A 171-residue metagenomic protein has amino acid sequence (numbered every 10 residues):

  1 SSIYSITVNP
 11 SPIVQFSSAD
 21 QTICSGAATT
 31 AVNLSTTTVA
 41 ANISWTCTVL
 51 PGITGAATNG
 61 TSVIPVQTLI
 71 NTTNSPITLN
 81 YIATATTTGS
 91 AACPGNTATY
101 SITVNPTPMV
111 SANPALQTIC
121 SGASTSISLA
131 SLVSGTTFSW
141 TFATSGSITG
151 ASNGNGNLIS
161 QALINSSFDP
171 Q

Functional and structural regions predicted by a protein language model:
S1-Q171: Extracellular low-complexity Ser/Thr/Asn/Gly-rich intrinsically disordered segments
